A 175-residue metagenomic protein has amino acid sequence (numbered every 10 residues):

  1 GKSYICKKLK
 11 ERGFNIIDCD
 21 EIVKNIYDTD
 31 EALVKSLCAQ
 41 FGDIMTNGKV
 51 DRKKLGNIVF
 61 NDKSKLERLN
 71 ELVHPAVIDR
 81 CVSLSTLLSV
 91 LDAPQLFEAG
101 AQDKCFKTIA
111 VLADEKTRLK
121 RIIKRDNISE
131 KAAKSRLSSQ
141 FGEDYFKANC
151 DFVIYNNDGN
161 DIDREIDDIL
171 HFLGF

Functional and structural regions predicted by a protein language model:
K2-S3: Walker A/P-loop
C6-K7: The feature captures the helix immediately C-terminal to the Walker
K10-C19, E31-A32: Post-Walker A helix-loop "phosphate-sensing" segment adjacent to the P-loop in P-loop NTPases
R12, V34-C38, E115-I123, E130 (+1 more regions): An amphipathic alpha-helix signature
E21-L87: ATP-dependent small-molecule kinase phosphotransfer cores that center on conserved nucleotide phosphate-binding segments
I78, S89-P94, K134-S139: Short gly/ser/thr-rich secondary-structure transition/capping motifs
S83-L88, Q102-V111, K116-I128, S138 (+1 more regions): NTP-dependent small-molecule kinase module
E98-A99: Conserved helix/coil segment N-terminal to the catalytic DExD/H
